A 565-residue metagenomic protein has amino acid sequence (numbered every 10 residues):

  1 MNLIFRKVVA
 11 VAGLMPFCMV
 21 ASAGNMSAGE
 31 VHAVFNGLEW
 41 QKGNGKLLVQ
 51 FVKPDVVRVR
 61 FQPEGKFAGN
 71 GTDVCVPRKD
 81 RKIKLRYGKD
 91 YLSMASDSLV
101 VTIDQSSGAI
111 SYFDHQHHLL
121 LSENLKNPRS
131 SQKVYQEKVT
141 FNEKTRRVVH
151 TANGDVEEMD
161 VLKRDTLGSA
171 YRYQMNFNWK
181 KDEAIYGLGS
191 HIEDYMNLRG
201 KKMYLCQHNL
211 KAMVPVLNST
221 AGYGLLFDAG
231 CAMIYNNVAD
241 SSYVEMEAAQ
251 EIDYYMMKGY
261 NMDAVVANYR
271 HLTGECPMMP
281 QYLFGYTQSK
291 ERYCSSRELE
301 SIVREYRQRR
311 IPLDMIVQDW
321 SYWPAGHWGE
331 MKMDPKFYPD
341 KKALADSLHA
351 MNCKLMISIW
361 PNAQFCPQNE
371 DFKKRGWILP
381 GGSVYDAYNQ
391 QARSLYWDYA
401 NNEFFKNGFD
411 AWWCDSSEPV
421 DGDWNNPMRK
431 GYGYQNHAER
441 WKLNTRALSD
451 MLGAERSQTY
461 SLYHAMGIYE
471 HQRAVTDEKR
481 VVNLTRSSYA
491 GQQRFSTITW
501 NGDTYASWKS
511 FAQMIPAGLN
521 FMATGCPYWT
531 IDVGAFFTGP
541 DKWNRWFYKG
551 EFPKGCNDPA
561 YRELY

Functional and structural regions predicted by a protein language model:
M1-G29: Bacterial Sec-dependent N-terminal signal peptides
N25-V31, F35, Q50-M94, S130-Q132: A low-complexity, Ser/Thr/Gly/Pro-enriched, surface-exposed linker/loop concept that marks segments flanking
V31-F35, W40-N44, V52-P54, Y87 (+3 more regions): Short, surface-exposed loop/turn motifs at beta-strand boundaries within globular domains
A33-K42, V59, D90-D97, I110-Y112 (+4 more regions): Generic recognition of long tandem-repeat/solenoid scaffolds
G43-G45, L99, H117-H118, Y223: Short acidic/polar mixed-charge low-complexity motifs
L47-F51, L99-Q105, L225: Broad, structure-driven detector of short, well-ordered beta-strand segments within folded domains
A95-S122, R129-S130: Hydrophobic or amphipathic alpha-helical targeting/insertion segments
H118-E137, N153-Y565: Catalytic-domain carbohydrate-binding cleft regions of carbohydrate-active enzymes
